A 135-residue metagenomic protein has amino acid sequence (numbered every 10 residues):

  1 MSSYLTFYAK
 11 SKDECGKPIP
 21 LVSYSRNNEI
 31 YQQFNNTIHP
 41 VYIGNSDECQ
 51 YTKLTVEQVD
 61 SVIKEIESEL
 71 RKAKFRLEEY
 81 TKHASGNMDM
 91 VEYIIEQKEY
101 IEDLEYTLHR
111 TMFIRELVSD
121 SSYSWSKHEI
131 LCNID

Functional and structural regions predicted by a protein language model:
M1-D135: Acidic (Asp/Glu-rich) sequence patches and key acidic residues that form negatively charged surfaces used
